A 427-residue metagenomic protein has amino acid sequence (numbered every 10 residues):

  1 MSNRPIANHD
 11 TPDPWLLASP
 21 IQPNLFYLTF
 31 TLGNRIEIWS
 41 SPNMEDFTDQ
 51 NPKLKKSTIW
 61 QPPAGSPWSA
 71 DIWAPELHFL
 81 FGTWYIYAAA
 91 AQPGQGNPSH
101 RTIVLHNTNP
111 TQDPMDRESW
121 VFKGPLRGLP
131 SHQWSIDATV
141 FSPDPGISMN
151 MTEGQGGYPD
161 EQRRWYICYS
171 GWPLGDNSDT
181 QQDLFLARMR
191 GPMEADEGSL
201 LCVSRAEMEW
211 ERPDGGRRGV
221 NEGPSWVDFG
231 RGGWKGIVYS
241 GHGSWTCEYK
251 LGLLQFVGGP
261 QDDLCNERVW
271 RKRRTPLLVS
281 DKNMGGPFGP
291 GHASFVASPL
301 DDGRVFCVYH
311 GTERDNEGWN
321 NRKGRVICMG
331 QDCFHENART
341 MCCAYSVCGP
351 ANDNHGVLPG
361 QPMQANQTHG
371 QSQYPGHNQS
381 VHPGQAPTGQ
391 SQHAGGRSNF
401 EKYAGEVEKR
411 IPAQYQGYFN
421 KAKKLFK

Functional and structural regions predicted by a protein language model:
M1-Q367: Carbohydrate-active catalytic/glycan-binding domains of CAZyme proteins, especially the secreted or lumenal ectodomains
C348, N354-K427: Low-complexity, intrinsically disordered flanking regions
